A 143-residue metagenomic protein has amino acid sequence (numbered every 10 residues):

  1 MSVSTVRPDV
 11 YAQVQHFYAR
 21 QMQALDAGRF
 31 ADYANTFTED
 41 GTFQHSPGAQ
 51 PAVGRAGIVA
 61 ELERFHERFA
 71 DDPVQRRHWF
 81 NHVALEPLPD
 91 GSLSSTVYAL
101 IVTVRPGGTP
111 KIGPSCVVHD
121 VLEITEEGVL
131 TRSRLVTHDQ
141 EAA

Functional and structural regions predicted by a protein language model:
M1-N35: Short, low-complexity N-terminal intrinsically disordered segments enriched in polar/charged residues
S2-S4, D71-A143: A beta-strand edge to alpha-helix "cap/lid" segment located at domain peripheries
V6-D9, Q50-V53, P110: A structural signal for alpha-helical segments
D9-Y11, G28-F30, F37, A70-P73 (+1 more regions): Intrinsically disordered, low-complexity segments enriched in polar/charged residues with Gly/Pro, especially when
D26, T38-E39, I124: Residues at helix-coil transition
D32-L88, L93-Y98: A solvent-exposed, acidic/Ser-Thr-rich amphipathic alpha-helical stretch
